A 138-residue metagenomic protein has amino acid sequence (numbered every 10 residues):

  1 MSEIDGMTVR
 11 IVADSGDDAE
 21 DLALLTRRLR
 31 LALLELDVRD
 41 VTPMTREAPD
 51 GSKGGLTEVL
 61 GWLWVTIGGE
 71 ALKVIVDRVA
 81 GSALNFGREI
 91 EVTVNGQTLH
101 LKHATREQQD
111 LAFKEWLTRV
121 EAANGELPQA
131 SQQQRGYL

Functional and structural regions predicted by a protein language model:
M1-G61, R78-L138: Short amphipathic alpha-helical segments that predominantly mediate membrane engagement
L60-A71: Short, low-complexity, glycine-enriched hydrophobic/amphipathic alpha-helices that associate with lipid bilayers
K73-I75: Ordered, amphipathic secondary-structure segments that act as subunit-interaction surfaces in large macromolecular
